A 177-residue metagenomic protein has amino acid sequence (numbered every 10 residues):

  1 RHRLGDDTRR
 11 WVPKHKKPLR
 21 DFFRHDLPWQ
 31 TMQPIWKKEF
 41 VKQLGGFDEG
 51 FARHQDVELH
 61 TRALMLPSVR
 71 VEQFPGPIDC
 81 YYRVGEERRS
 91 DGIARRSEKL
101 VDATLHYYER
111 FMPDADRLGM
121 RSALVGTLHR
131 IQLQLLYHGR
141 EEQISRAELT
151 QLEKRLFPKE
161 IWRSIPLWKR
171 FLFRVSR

Functional and structural regions predicted by a protein language model:
R3-K99: Conserved nucleotide-sugar donor-binding catalytic segment
L44-F47, D114-L118, Q134: Alpha-helix C-capping/helix-to-loop hinge sites
V57-H60, Y108, L128: Hydrophobic alpha-helical core bundles mediating ligand binding, dimerization, or RNAP-core interactions
R70, D114, L118-R121, R163: Generic macromolecular interface patches on structured domains
G76-E86, D91-G119, E141-P158: Catalytic core of nucleotide-sugar-dependent glycosyltransferases
M120-L136: Amphipathic alpha-helical protein-interaction segments enriched in hydrophobic
L133-R177: Membrane-interface aromatic/basic loop that binds lipid-linked glycans or pyrophosphate carriers, typified by
